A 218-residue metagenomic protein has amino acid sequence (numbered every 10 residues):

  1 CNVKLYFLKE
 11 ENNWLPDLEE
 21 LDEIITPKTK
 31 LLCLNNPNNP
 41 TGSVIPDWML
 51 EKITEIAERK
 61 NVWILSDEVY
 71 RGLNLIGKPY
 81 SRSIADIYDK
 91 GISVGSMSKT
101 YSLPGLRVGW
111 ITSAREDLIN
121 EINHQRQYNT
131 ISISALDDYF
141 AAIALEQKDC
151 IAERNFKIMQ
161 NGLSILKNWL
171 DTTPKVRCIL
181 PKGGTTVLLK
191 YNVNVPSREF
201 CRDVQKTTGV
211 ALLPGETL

Functional and structural regions predicted by a protein language model:
C1-V3: Substrate-binding/gating loop at the entrance of the active-site cleft, primarily in PLP-dependent aminotransferase-like
L15-K28, P40-W63, E68-L103, D117: Active-site pre-lysine segment of PLP-dependent enzymes
R59-K60, T173, T208: Helix C-cap/helix->beta junction micro-motif
A85-D86, G109-R115, E146: Short beta-strand-to-turn element immediately C-terminal to the catalytic PLP-Schiff-base lysine in fold type I
S113, D117-L136: Active-site C-terminal subdomain of aminotransferase-like
I119-R126, A144-K167: Structural signature of PLP-dependent enzymes
A142, K157-K167, C178-Y191: Conserved glycine-rich beta-strand-loop-beta hairpin in the small C-terminal domain of fold type I
R177, L189-L218: Conserved C-terminal alpha-helix-loop-beta "cap" of PLP-dependent enzymes that closes/shapes the active-site mouth
